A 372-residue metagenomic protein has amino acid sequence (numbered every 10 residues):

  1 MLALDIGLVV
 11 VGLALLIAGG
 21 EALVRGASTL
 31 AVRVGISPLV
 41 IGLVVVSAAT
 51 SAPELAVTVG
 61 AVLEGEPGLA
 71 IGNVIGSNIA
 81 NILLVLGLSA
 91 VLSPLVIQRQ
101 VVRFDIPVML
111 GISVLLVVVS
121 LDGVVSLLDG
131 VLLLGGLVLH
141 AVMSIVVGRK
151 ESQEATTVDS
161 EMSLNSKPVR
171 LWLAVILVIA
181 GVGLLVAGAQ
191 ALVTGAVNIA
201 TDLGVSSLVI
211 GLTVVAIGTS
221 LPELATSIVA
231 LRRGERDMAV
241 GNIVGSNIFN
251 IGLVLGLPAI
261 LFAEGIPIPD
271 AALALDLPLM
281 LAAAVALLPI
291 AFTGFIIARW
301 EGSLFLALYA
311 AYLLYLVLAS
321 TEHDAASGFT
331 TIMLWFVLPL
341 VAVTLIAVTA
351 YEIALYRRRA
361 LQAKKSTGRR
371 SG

Functional and structural regions predicted by a protein language model:
M1-G372: Hydrophobic alpha-helical segments, chiefly the membrane-spanning helices and signal/signal-anchor peptides
